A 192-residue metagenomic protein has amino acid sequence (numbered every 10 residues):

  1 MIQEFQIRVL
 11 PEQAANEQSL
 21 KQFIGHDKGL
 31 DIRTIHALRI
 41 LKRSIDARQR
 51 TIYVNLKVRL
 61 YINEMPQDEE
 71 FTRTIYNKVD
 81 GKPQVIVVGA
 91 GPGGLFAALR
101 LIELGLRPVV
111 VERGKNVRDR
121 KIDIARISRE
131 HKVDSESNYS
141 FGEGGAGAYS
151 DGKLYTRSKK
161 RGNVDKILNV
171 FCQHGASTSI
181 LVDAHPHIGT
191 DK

Functional and structural regions predicted by a protein language model:
I2-P83: Extreme N-terminal leader/targeting segments of oxidoreductases
E4-Q6, A125-K192: Conserved N-terminal/central alpha/beta ligand/cofactor-binding core
Q18, Q22, V54, Q84 (+4 more regions): Catalytic cores of nucleotide-enabled group-transfer and carboxylate-activating enzymes in metabolic and assembly-line
I24-D27, R100, V170: Residues within well-ordered alpha helices
I35-A37, R113, K160, D183-A184: Proline- and acidic/polar-enriched loop/turn elements at helix boundaries
G81-V117: N-terminal Rossmann-like FAD-binding beta1-loop-alpha1 element of flavoenzymes
R118-D123: Accessory recognition modules or surfaces
